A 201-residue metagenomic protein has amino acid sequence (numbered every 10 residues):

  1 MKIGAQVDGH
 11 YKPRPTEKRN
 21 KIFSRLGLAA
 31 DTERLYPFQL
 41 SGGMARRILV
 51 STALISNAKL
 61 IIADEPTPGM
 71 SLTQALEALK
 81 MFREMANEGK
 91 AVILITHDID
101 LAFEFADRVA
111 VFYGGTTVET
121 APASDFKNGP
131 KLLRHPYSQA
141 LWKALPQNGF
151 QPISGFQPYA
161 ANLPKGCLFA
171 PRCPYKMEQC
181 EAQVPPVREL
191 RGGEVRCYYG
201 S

Functional and structural regions predicted by a protein language model:
M1-L132, V195, S201: ABC transporter nucleotide-binding domains
P122-S201: Short catalytic/signature loops enriched in Gly
